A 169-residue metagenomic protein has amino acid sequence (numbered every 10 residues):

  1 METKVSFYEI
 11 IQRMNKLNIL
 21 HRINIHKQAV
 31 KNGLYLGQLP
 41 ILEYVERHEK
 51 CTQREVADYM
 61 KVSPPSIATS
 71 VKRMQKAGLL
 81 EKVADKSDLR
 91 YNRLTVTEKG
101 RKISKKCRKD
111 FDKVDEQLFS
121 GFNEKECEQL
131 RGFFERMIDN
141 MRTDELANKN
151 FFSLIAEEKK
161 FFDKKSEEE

Functional and structural regions predicted by a protein language model:
M1-E2, K125-E169: C-terminal regulatory/oligomerization modules of transcriptional regulators
M1-N32, D163-E169: N-terminal leader segment of winged-helix/HTH proteins
N15, E43-R47, R108: Short, locally clustered residues in the helix-turn-helix/winged-helix DNA-binding domain
I23-S66: N-terminal helix-turn-helix DNA-binding core of bacterial DNA-binding proteins
R54, K72, N92: Residues within the helices of the helix-turn-helix
Q75-E135: Charged, amphipathic alpha-helical coiled-coil/dimerization segments
